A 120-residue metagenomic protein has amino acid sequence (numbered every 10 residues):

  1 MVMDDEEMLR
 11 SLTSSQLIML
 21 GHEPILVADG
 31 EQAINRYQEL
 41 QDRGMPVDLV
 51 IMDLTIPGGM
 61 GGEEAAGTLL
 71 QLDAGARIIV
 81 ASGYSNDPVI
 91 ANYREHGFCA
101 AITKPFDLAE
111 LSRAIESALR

Functional and structural regions predicted by a protein language model:
M3-D5, V27, V50: Conserved sequence signature across two-component system core domains
S11-M19: Charged docking surfaces used in two-component/phosphorelay signaling
S14, P88, F106-S117: C-terminal output helix
G21-R36, I102, A114: Short hydrophobic/Thr-rich beta-strand motif most characteristic of the beta2 strand and flanking loop of CheY-like
E31, N35-Q38, E63-A76: Short amphipathic alpha-helix used as the core "switch/output" element in two-component signaling
D53-L54: Active-site residues of response regulator receiver
T68, Y93-A101: As written
